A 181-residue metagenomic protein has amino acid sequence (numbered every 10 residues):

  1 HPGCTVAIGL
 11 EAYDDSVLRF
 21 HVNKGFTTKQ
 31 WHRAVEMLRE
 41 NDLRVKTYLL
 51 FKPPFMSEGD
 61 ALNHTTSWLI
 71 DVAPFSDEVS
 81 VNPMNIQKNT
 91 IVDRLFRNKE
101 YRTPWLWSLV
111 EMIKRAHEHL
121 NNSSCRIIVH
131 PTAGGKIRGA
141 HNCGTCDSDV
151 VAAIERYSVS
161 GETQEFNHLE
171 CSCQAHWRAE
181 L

Functional and structural regions predicted by a protein language model:
H1-L49: Radical SAM/AdoMet-radical enzyme domain recognition
C4-G9, W31-A34, D71-P74, T103-W107 (+1 more regions): Glycine-rich loops and low-complexity Gly/Arg-rich segments that provide flexible linkers or classic glycine-based
L18-H21, P53-P54, N98: A short, structure-level motif marking secondary-structure boundaries and short turns
R19, E58-A61, V92-D93, A140: Short secondary-structure transition/capping segments
K24-T28, E58-L62, K99-L106: Flexible, glycine- and charge-enriched loops at secondary-structure boundaries
G25, F55-M56, G135-I137: Acidic-and-aromatic substrate-binding clefts and catalytic sites of carbohydrate-active enzymes
K29-T90, V110-P131: Conserved C-terminal portion of the radical SAM core fold that forms the substrate/S-adenosylmethionine-binding
S80, M84-L181: Auxiliary Fe-S-binding modules of radical SAM enzymes
